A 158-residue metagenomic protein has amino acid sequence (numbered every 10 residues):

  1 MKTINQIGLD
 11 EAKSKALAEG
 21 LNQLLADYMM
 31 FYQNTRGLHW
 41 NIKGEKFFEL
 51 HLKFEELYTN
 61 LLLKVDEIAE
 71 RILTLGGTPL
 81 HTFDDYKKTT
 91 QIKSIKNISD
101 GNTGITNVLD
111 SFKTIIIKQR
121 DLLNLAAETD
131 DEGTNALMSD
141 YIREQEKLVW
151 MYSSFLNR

Functional and structural regions predicted by a protein language model:
M1-G8, V149, N157-R158: N-terminal charge/polar-biased segments
K2-L24, G101: Disorder-to-helix initiation segments
L9-A16, F31-E56, L122-G133: Helix-loop segments that flank and shape redox-cofactor active sites
K15-L25, M29, E55-Y58, L62 (+3 more regions): Short amphipathic alpha-helical segments with heptad-repeat character
L25, Y32, H39, Y58 (+6 more regions): A structural signal for well-ordered alpha-helices, especially hydrophobic packing surfaces of coiled-coils
L38, I42-E45, I68, L75 (+5 more regions): Hydrophobic stripe of amphipathic alpha-helices that form coiled-coil interfaces
K46-D85: Conserved alpha-helical segments that form or flank metal/cofactor-binding pockets of metalloenzymes
D66, E70, K87-D140: Acidic/histidine-rich alpha-helical segments that form the ligand environment of transition-metal centers
